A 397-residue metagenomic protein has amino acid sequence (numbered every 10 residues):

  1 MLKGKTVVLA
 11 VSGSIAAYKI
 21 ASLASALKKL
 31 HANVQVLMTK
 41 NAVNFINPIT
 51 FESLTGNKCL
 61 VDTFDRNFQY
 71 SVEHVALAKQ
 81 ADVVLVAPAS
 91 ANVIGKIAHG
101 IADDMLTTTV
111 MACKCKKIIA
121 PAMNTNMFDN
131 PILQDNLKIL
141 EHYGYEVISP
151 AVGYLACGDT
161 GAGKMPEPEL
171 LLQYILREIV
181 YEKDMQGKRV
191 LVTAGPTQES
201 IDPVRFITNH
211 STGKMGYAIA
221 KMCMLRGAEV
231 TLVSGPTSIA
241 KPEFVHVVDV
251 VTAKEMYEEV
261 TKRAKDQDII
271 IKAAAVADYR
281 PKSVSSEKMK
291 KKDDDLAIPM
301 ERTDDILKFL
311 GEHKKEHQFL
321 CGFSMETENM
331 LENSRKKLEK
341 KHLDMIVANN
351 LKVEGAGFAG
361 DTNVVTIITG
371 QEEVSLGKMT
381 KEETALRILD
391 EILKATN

Functional and structural regions predicted by a protein language model:
M1-I118, N124-G213, Y217-N397: A cross-family phosphate/adenosyl-ligand binding-site feature
